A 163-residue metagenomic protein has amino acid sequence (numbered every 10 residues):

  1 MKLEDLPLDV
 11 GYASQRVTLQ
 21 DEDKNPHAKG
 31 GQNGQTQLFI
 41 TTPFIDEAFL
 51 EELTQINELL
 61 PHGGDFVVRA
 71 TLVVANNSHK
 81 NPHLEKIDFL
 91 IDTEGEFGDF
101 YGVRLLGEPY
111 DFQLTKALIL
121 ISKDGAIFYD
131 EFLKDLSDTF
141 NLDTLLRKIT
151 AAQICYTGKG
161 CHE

Functional and structural regions predicted by a protein language model:
M1-E163: Chalcogenol-based redox active-site neighborhoods
